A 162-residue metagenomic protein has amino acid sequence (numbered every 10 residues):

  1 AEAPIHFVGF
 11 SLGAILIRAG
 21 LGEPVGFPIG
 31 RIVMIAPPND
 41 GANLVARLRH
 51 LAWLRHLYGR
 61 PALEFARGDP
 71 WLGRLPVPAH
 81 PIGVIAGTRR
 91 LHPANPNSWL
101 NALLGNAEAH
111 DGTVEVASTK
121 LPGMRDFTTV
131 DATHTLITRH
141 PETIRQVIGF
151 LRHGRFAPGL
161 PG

Functional and structural regions predicted by a protein language model:
A1-A79, N101, D111: Serine-dependent carboxylesterase/thioesterase catalytic core of lipase-like alpha/beta-hydrolase/SGNH enzymes
P78-G162: C-terminal catalytic-base region of ester-bond hydrolases, centering on the histidine of the charge-relay
